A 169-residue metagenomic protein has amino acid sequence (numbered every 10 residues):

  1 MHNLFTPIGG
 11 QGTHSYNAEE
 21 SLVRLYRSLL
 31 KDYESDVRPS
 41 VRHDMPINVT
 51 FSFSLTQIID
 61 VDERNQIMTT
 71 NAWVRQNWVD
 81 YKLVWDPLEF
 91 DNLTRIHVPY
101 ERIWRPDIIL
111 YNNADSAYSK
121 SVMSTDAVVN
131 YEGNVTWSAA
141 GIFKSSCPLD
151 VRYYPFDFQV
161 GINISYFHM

Functional and structural regions predicted by a protein language model:
L4-M169: Extracellular (lumenal) ectodomains and large extracellular loops of multi-pass membrane proteins
